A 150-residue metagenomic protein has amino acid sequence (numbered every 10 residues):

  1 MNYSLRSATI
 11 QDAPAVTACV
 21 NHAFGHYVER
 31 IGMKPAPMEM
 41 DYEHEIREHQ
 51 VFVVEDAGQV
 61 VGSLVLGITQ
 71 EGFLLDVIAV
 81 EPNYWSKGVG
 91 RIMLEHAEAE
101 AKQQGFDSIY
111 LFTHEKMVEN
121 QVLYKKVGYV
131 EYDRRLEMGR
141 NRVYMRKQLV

Functional and structural regions predicted by a protein language model:
Y3, S7-V77, E81-N83, L94-H96 (+3 more regions): Acetyl-CoA-dependent GNAT
V80, T113, N141: Short acidic donor-binding/metal-coordinating loop in glycosyltransferase active sites
K87: Flexible nucleotide-binding loop
R91, I109-Y110, Y144-Q148: Accessory recognition modules or surfaces
R91, Q103, K116-D133, M138-N141: Conserved active-site alpha-helix within GNAT-family acetyltransferase domains
A101-T113: Conserved GNAT acetyl-CoA-binding A-motif
K125-K126, K147-L149: Short low-complexity, flexible loop/linker segments enriched in glycine and/or proline with clustered acidic
